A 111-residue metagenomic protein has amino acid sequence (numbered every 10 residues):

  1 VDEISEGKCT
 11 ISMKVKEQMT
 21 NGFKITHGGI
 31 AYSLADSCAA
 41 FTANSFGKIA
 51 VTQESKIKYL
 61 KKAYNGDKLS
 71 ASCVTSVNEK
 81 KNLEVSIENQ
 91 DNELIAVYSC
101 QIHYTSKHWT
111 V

Functional and structural regions predicted by a protein language model:
V1-T26: Catalytic strand-loop segment that frames the active site of acyl-thioester-processing enzymes
G7-C9, G28, V51-S55, D67-L69 (+2 more regions): A generic structural signal for short beta-strands and their flanking turns/coil linkers
M13-V15, Y59, Y104: Hydrophobic residues in beta-strands and at strand termini
K16-M19, S37-C38, N65: Short, charged/polar surface micro-motifs in flexible loops or helix N-caps
F23-A40, N44, T52: Compact, glycine-rich, soluble single-domain proteins
A40-L69, T75: Hydrophobic beta-strand-centered segment that forms part of the acyl-chain substrate-binding groove
A63-N65, T75-V111: HotDog/MaoC-like acyl-thioester-processing domains
